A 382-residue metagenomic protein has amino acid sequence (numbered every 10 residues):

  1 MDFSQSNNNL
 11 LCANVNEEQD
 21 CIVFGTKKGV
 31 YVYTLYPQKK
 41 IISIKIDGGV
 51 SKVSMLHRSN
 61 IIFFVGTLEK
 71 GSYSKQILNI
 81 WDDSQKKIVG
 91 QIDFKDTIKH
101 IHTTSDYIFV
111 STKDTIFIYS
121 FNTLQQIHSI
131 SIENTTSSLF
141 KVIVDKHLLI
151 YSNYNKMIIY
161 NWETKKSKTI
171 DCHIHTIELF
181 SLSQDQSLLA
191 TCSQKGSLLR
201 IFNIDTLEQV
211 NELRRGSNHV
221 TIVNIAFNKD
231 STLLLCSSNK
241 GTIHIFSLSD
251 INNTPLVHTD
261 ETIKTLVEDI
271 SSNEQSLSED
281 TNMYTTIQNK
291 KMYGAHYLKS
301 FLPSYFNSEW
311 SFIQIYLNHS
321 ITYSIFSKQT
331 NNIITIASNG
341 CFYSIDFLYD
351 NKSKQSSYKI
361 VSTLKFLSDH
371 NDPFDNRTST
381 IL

Functional and structural regions predicted by a protein language model:
D2-G29, D47-N60: Beta-strand-rich domains and repeat architectures in extracellular enzymes and scaffolds, especially beta-propellers
F3-S6, S43-D47, Q91-F94, I130-E133 (+2 more regions): Surface loop/turn motifs at the tips and blade-to-blade linkers of beta-strand repeat domains
N7-N14, G49-S54, D96-H102, N134-V144 (+3 more regions): Canonical WD40 repeat/beta-propeller blade segments in eukaryotic WD-repeat proteins
E18-I46, V65-S84: Beta-propeller domains
E18-Q19, S59, S105-Y107, D145-K146 (+4 more regions): Conserved loop/turn motif of beta-propeller repeat scaffolds
I22, I62, I108, L149 (+3 more regions): Hydrophobic beta-strand positions that form the internal "hydrophobic ladder" of WD40/Gbeta-like beta-propeller blades
G29, G49-V50, E133-F140, L248-L382: Terminal intrinsically disordered, low-complexity extensions flanking WD-repeat/beta-propeller proteins
Y33-I41, N79-K87, I118-E133, S152-I177 (+2 more regions): Per-blade loop-tip surfaces of WD-repeat and WD-like beta-propellers in eukaryotic adaptors/scaffolds
